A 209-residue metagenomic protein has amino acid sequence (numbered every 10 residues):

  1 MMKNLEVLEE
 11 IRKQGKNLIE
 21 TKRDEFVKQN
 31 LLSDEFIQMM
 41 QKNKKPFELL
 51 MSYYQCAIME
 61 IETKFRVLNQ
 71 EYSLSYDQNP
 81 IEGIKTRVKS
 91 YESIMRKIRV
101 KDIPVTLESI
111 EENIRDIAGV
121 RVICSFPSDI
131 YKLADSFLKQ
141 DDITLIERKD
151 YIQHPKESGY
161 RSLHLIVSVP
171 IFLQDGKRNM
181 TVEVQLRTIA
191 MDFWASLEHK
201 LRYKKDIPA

Functional and structural regions predicted by a protein language model:
K3-I58, F65-E71, V182-A209: An acidic, glycine-/histidine-flanked metal-binding catalytic module
V27-L31, L49-Y53, P80-T86, I110-E111 (+1 more regions): Glycine-rich, low-complexity intrinsically disordered segments
Y53, A57, I61, S90 (+1 more regions): Short amphipathic alpha-helical segments
M59, T63, E92, R96 (+2 more regions): Solvent-exposed alpha-helical segments within well-ordered globular domains of core cellular machineries
E71-Y72, D102-I103, D141-I146: Short secondary-structure junctions
D77-I117: A glycine-rich, hydrophobic loop/mini-helix early in the fold
E111, C124-A209: Long beta-strand-rich cores associated with HINT superfamily self-processing modules
I117-C124: Terminal, regulation- and interaction-focused segments at domain boundaries
